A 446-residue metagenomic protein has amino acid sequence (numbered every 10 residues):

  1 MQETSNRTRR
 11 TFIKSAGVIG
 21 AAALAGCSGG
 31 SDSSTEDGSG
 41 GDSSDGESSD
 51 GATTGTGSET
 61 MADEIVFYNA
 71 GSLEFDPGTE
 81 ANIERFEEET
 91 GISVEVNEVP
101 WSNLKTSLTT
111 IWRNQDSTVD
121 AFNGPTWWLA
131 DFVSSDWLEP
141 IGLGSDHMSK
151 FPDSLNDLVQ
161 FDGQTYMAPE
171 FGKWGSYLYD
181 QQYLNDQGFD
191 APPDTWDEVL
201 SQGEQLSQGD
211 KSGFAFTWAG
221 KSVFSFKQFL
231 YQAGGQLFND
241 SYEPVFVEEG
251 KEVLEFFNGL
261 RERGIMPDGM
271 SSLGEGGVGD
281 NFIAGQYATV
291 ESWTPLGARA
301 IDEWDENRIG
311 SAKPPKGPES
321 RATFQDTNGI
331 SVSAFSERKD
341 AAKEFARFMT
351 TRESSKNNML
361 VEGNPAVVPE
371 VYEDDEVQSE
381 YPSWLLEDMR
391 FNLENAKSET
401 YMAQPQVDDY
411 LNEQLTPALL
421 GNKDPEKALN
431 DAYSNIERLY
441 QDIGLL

Functional and structural regions predicted by a protein language model:
Q2-R7, S15-G20, L24-D131, W137 (+11 more regions): Conserved N-terminal structural module of periplasmic/extracytoplasmic solute-binding proteins
D63, E84-S93, N185-Q187, K251 (+5 more regions): Extracytoplasmic/periplasmic substrate-recognition and gating elements
E98-L108, W127, D194-S201, G269-I283: Short helix-initiation/N-cap motifs at beta->coil->alpha
D120-N123, A288-W293: Paired acidic/hydrophobic, glycine-rich loop segments that form the ligand-binding mouth/hinge of periplasmic-binding
T126-S176, L200, I309-S311, D375-F391: Hinge/lid segment of periplasmic solute-binding proteins
L158-V159, I309-A312, L360-E413, P417 (+1 more regions): Long, aromatic- and glycine/proline-rich binding clefts that accommodate carbohydrate-like moieties
D162, Y166-E170, G175, D197-F246 (+1 more regions): Extracytoplasmic/periplasmic solute-binding protein
Q202-L206, Y242-M270: Glycine-centered hinge/linker elements that transmit conformational signals in sensory and ligand-binding systems
